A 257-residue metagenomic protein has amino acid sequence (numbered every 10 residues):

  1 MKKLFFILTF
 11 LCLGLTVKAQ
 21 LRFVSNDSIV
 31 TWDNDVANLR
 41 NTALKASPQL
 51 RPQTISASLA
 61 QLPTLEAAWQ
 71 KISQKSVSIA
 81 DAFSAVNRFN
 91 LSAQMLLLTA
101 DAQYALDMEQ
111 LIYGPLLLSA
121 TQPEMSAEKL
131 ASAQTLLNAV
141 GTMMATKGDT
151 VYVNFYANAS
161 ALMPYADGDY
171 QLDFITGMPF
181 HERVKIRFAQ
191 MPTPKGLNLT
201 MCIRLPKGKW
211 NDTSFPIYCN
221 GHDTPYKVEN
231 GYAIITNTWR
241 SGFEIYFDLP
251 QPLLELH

Functional and structural regions predicted by a protein language model:
M1-L21: Bacterial Sec-dependent N-terminal signal peptides
L4-F5, Q20, V30, S47 (+1 more regions): Residue-level detector of intrinsically disordered/flexible regions characterized by low predicted structural confidence
L4-F5, V24, T42, K185: Small/flexible residues
L13, N41, S47, M143 (+1 more regions): Short intrinsically disordered, low-complexity segments
F23-S25, L256-H257: Low-complexity, Pro/Ser/Thr- and charge-rich linker/hinge segments at domain boundaries
V24-V86: Solvent-exposed loop and edge beta-strand segments that line ligand/cofactor-binding and catalytic clefts
A67-H257: Extended polysaccharide-engagement surfaces of secreted carbohydrate-active enzymes
